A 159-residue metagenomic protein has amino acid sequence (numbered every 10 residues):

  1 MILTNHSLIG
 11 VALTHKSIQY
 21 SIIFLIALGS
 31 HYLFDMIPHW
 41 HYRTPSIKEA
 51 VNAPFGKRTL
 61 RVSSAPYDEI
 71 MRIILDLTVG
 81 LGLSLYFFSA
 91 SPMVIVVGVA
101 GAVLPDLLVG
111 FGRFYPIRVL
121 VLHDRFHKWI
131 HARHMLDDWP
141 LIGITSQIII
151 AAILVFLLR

Functional and structural regions predicted by a protein language model:
M1-R159: N-terminal membrane-targeting hydrophobic helices
